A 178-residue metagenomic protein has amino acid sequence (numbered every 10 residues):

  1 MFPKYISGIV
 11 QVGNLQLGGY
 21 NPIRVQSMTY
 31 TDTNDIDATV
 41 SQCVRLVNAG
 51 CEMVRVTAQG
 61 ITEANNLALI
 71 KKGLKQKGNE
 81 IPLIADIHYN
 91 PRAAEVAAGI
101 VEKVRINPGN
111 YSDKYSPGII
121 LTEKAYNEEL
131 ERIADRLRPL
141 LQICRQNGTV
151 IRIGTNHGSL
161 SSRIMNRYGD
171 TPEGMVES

Functional and structural regions predicted by a protein language model:
F2-V56, I61-L83, I87-S178: Alpha/beta enzyme core
